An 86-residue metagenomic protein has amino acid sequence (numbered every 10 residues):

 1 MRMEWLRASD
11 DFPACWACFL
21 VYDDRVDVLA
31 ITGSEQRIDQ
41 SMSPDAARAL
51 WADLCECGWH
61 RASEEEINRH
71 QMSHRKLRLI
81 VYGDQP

Functional and structural regions predicted by a protein language model:
M1-D53, H60-P86: Terminus-proximal functional modules
